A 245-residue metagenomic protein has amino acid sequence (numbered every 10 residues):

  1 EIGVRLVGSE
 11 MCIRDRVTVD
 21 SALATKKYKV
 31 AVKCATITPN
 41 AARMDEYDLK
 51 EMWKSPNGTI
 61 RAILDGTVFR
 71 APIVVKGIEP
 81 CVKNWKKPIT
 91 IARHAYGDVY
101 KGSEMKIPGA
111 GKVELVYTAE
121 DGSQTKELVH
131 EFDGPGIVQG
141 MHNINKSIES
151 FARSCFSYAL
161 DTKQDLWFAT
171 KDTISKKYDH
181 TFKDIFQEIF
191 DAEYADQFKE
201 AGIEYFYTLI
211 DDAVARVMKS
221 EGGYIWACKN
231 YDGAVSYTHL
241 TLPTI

Functional and structural regions predicted by a protein language model:
I2-G8, I13, H239-I245: Single conserved hydrophobic/aromatic residue that forms the stacking wall/gate of nucleotide- or nucleobase-binding
R14-V17, K176-Q187, M218-Y224: Short glycine/threonine-rich loop-to-helix capping motif typified by GTGT followed within a few residues by an Asp-Pro
R14-Y117, Q124, Y231: N-terminal glycine-rich phosphate/adenylate-binding segment common to multiple enzyme folds
A24-K27, T59-I63, T90, S150 (+3 more regions): Alpha-helical scaffold segments in soluble metabolic enzymes
T25-T38, D196-L240: Glycine-rich phosphate-binding loop
R43-E46, K101-M105, K177-F182, V217-S220 (+1 more regions): Short acidic, glycine/serine/threonine-rich loops at helix termini
A92-T162: Internal alpha/beta core interface subdomains
D133-Y207: Glycine-rich phosphate/diphosphate-binding loop of Rossmann-like nucleotide-binding domains
